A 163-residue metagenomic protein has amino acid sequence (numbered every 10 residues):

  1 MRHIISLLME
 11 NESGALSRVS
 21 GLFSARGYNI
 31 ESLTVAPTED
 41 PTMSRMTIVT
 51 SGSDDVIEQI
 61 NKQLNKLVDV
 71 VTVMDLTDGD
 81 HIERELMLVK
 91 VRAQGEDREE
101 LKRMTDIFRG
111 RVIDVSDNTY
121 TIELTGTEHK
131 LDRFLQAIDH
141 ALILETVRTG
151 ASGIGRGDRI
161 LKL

Functional and structural regions predicted by a protein language model:
M1-R45, V49-L163: Long, contiguous binding/interaction regions
